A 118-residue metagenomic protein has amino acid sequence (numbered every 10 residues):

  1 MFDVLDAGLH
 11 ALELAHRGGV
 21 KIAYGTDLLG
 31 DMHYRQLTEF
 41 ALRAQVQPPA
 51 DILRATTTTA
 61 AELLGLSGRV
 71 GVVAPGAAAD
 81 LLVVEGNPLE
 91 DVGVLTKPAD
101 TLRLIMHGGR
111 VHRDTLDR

Functional and structural regions predicted by a protein language model:
M1-F2, D114: Short, structured coil/loop segments at alpha-helix boundaries
F2-P88: His/Asp/Glu-enriched, well-ordered alpha-helical/loop segment that forms or immediately abuts the divalent-metal
T56-T58, E62, A78-R118: C-terminal cap of metal-dependent C-N hydrolases
